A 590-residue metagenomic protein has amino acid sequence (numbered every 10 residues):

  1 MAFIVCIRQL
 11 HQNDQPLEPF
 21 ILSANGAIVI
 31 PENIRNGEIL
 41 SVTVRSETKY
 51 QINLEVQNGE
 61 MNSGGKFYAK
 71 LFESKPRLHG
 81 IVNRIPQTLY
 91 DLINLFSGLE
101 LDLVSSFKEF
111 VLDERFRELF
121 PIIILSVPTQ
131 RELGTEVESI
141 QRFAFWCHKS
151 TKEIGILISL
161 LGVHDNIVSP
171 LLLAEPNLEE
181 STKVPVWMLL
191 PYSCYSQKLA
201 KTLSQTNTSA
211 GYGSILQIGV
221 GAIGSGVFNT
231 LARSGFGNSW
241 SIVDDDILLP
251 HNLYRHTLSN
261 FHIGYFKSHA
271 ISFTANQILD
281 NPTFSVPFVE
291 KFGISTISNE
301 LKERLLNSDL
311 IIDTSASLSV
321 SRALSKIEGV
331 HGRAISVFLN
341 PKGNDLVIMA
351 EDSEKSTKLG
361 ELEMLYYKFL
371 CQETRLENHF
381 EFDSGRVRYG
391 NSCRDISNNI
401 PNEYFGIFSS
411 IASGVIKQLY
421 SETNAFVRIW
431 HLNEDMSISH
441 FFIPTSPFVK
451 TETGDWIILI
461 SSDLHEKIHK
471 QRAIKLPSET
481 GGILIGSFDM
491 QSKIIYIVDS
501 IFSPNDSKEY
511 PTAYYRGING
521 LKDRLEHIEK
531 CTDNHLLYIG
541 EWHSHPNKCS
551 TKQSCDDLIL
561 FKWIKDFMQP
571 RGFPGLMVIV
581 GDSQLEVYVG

Functional and structural regions predicted by a protein language model:
M1-A2, S439-Y538, P546-G590: Conserved beta-strand-loop surface patch within small alpha/beta domains used for substrate/adaptor or ligand engagement
M1-I4, S315, R333, L339-D435: Adenosine-phosphate binding glycine-rich loop
V5-G213: Glycine/serine-rich phosphate-binding loop and adjoining beta1-alpha1 elements at the start of nucleotide-handling
L173-C194, L419-I474: Phosphate-binding loop/pocket of nucleotide- and phosphate-handling active sites
T206-W240, D244-I247: Glycine-rich adenosine-cofactor-binding loop
S214-L216, D309-L310, R333, G540: Structural motif
D244-P282: Glycine-rich phosphate-binding loop and adjoining beta1-alpha1-beta2 segment of Rossmann-like nucleotide-binding folds
S272-S308, S315-S317: A structured beta-alpha segment of the ubiquitous adenosine-cofactor-binding alpha/beta core
